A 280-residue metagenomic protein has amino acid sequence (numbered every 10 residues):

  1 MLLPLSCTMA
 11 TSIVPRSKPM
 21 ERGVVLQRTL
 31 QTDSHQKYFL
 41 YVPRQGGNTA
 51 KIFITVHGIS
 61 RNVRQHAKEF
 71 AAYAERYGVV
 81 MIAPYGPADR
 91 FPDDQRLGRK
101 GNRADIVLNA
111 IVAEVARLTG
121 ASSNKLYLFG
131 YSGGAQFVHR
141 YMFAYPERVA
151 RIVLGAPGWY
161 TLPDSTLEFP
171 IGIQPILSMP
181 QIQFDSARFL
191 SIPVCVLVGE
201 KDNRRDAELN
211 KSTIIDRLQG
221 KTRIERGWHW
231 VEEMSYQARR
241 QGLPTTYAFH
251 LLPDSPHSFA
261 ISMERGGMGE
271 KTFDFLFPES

Functional and structural regions predicted by a protein language model:
M1-S6: Bacterial N-terminal signal peptides
C7-I52, L126-Q136, Y145-V153, W159 (+2 more regions): A domain-start/cap signature at the N-terminus of enzymes
Q31-K37, T49-Y127: Serine-hydrolase catalytic machinery in alpha/beta-hydrolase-like enzymes
I54-V56, G155, L252: Alpha/beta-hydrolase
Y85-D89, G158, S255: Short beta-to-alpha linker loops that shape the active-site pocket of alpha/beta-hydrolase fold enzymes
N109, H139-F143: Short, hydrophobic alpha-helix immediately C-terminal to the catalytic nucleophile
R151, W159-R239: The feature captures the conserved acid-bearing segment of alpha/beta-hydrolase catalytic domains
V231-S280: C-terminal catalytic histidine-bearing segment of alpha/beta-hydrolase fold enzymes
